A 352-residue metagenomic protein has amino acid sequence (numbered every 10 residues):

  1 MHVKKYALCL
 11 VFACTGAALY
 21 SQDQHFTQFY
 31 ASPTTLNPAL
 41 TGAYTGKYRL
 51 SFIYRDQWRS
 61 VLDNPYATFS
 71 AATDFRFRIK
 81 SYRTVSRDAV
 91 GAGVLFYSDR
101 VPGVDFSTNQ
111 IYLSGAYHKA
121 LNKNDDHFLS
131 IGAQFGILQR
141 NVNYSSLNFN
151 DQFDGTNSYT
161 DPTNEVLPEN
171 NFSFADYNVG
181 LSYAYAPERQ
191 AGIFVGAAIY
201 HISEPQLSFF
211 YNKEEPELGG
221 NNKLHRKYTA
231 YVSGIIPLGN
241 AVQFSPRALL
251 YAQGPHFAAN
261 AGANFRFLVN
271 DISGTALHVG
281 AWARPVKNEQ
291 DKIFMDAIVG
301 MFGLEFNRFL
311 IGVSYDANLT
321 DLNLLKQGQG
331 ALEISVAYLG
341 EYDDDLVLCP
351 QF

Functional and structural regions predicted by a protein language model:
H2-T15: Sec-dependent N-terminal signal peptides
T15-S21: Sec/Tat signal peptide C-region and signal peptidase I cleavage site
Q22-F352: Subset of outer-membrane beta-barrel
